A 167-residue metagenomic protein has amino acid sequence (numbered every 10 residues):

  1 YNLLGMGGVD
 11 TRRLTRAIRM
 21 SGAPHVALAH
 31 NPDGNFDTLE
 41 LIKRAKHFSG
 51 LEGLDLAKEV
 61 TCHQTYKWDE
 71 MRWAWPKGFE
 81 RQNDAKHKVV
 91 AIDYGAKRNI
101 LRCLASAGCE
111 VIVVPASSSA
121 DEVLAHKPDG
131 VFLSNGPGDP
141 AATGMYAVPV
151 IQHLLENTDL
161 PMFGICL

Functional and structural regions predicted by a protein language model:
Y1-K77: Internal gly/pro-rich beta-alpha loop/helix module that stabilizes soluble enzyme cofactors or their anionic handles
L4, K88, P161-F163: Proline-centered loop/turn at the N-terminus of a beta-strand
R13, A96, P137: Short, glycine/acidic-enriched loop or turn micro-motifs at the edges of active sites
A17, E52, E80-D84, A125 (+1 more regions): Solvent-exposed alpha-helices and their adjacent loops that cap or buttress functional pockets in soluble metabolic
N31, I92-G95: Structural motif
D55-A91, V114, E122, A147: Glycine-/acidic-rich phosphate or pyrophosphate-binding loops and their flanking alpha/beta elements
N99-G164: Flexible gly/pro-rich beta->alpha loop and the following alpha-helix that scaffold active-site loops
L167: Conserved H-loop
